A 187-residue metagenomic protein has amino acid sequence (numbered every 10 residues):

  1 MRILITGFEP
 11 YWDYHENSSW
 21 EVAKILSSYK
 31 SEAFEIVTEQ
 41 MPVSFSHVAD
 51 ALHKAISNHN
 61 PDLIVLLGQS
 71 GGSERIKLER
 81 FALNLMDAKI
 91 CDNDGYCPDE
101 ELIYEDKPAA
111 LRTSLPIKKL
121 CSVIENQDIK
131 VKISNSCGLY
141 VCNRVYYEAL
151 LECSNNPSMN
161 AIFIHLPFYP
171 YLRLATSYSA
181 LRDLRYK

Functional and structural regions predicted by a protein language model:
M1-C137, L151-S158: N-terminal catalytic or cofactor-binding beta/alpha core of small enzyme domains
G68, K132-V145, F163-P167: Glycine-rich anion-binding loop/nest that anchors nucleotide
R144-K187: Active-site-adjacent mobile loop/cap segments within catalytic or ligand-binding domains
